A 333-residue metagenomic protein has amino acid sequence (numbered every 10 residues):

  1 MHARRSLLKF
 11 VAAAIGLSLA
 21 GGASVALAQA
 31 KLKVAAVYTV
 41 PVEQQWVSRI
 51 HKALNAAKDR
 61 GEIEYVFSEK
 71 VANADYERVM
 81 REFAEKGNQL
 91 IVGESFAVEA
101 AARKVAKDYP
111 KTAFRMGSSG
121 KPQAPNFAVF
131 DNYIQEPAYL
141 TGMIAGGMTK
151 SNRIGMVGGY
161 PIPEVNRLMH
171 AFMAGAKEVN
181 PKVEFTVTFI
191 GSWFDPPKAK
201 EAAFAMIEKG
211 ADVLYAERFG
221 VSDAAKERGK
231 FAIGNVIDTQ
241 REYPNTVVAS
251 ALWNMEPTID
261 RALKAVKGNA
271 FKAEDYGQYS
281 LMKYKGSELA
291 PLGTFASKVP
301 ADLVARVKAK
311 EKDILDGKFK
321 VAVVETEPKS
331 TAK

Functional and structural regions predicted by a protein language model:
R4-A12: N-terminal export leaders
G22-A28: Sec/Tat signal peptide C-region and signal peptidase I cleavage site
K33-R60, V66-Y76, F96, P161-R167: Extracytoplasmic "Venus flytrap"
A36, N88-S95, R115-G117, K209-F219 (+1 more regions): Periplasmic-binding protein-like
L54, L140-V183, V187, D275-V299: An alpha-beta-alpha
K107-N132, V236-T246: Flexible loop/hinge segments that line or gate small-molecule binding clefts
P122-I144, M156-P161, P244-P257: Short beta-strand elements at the ligand-binding edges of bilobed clamshell
K267-K333: Hinge/cleft segment of the Venus flytrap/periplasmic-binding protein
